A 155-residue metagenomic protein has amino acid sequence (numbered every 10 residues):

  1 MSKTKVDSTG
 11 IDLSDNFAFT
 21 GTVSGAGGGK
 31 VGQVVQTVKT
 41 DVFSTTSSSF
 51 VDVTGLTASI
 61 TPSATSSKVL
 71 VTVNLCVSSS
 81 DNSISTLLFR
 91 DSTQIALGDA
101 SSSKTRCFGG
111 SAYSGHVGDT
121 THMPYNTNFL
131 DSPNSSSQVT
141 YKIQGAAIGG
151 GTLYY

Functional and structural regions predicted by a protein language model:
K3, A26-Y155: Surface-exposed molecular-recognition determinants
T4-G29, T37: Low-complexity, small-hydrophobic/phenylalanine-enriched stretches that adopt extended beta/coil conformations used
